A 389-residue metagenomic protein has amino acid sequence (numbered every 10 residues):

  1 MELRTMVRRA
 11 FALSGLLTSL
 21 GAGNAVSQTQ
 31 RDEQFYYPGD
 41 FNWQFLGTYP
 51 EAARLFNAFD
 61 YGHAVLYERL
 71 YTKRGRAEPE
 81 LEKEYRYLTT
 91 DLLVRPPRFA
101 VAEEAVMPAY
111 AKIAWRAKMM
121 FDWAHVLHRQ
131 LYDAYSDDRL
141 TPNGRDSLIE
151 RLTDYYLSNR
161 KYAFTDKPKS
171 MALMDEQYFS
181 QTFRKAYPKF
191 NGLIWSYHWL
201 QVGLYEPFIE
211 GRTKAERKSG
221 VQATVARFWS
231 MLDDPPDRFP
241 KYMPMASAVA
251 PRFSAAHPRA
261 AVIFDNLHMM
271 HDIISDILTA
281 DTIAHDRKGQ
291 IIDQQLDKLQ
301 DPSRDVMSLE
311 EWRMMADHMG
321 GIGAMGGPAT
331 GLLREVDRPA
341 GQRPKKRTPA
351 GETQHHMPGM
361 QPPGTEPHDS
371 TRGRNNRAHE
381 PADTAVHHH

Functional and structural regions predicted by a protein language model:
M1-E2, T365: Helix-centric, low-specificity signal for extended rod-like, repetitive segments
E2-F11: Bacterial N-terminal signal peptides that target proteins for export
T5-M6, A340-P344, D369-R374: Intrinsically disordered, low-complexity regions enriched in serine, threonine, proline and polar/charged residues
A12-G21: Bacterial N-terminal signal peptides
G23-S27: Sec/Tat signal peptide C-region and signal peptidase I cleavage site
Q28-E352, G359: Polar/charged low-complexity regulatory segments
A350-H389: Long, low-complexity, intrinsically disordered segments
